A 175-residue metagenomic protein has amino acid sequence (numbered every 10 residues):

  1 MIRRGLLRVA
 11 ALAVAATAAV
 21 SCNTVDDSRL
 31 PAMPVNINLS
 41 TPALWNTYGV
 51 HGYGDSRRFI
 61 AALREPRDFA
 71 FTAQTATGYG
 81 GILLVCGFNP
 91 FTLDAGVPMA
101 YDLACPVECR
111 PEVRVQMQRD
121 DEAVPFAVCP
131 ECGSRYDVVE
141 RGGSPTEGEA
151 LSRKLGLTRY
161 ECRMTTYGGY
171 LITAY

Functional and structural regions predicted by a protein language model:
M1-C22: Sec-dependent bacterial lipoprotein signal peptides
A15, P98, E122-P125: Residue-level signal for mature regions of secreted extracellular proteins and peptides
T24-R119, D137-G142, T158-Y175: N-terminal pre-ligand scaffold of iron-sulfur
Q118-V124, S152-K154: Short linker/helix segments within small regulatory modules
V124-G133: Cysteine-rich micro-motifs
